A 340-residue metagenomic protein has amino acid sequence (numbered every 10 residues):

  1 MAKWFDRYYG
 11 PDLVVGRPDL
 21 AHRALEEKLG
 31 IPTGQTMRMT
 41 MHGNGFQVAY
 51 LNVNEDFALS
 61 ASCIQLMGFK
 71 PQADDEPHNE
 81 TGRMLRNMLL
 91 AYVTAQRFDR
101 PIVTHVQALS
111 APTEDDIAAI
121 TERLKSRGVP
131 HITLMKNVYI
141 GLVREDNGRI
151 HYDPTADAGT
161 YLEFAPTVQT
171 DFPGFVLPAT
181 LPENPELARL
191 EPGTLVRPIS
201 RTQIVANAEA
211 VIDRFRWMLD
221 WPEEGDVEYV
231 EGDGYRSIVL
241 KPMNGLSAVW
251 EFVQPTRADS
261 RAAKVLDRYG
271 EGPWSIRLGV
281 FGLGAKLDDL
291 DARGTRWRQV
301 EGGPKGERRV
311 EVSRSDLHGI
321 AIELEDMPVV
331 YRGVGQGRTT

Functional and structural regions predicted by a protein language model:
M1-E76: Hydrophobic, helix-prone linear segments
M1-H22, F98-P112, V168-D213, P273-I276 (+1 more regions): N-terminal beta-strand motif that seeds the catalytic metal site of vicinal oxygen chelate
M1-K3, M37-R38, Q47-Q65, A118-T194 (+4 more regions): Vicinal oxygen chelate
D6-R17, A49-L59, D75-R123, I150-D153 (+5 more regions): Vicinal oxygen chelate
R17-P32, D115-V129, N207-E223, G284-G294: Amphipathic alpha-helical segments
K70, Q169-T170, A258: Short, solvent-exposed aromatic-acidic interface loops
T81-A91, A179-P185, Q254-A258: Short, composition-biased local secondary-structure segments
A188-N244: Aromatic-anchored, glycine/proline-accented short structural segments that stabilize local strand-turns or short
